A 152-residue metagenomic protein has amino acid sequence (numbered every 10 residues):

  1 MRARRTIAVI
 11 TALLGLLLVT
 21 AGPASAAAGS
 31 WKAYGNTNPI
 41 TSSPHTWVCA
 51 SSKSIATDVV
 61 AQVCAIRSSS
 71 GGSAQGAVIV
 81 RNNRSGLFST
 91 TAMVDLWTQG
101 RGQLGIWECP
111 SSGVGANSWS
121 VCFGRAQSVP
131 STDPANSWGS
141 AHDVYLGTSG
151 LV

Functional and structural regions predicted by a protein language model:
M1-A26: Secretory targeting and sorting signals
A26-V152: Post-signal peptide N-terminal regions of Sec-secreted extracellular proteins
